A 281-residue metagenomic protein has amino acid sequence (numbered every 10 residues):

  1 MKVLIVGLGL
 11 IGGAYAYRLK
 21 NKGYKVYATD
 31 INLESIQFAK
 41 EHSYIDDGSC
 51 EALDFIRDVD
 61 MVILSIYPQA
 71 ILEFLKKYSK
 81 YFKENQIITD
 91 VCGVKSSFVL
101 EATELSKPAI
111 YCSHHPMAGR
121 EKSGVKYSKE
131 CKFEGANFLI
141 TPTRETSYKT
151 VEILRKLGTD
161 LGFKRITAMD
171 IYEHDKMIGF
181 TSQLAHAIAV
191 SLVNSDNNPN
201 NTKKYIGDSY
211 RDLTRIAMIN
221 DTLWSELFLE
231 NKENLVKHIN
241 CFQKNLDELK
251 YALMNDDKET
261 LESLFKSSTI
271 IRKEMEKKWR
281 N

Functional and structural regions predicted by a protein language model:
M1-A52, I56: NAD(P)+-binding Rossmann beta1-loop-alpha1 motif at the extreme N-terminus of oxidoreductases
I31, I66, V91: Short beta->alpha hinge that forms the Motif I/post-I loop of the SAM-binding pocket
L53-F82, Q86-I87: Rossmann-like NAD(P)-binding element
F74-K126: Rossmann-like NAD(P)(H) cofactor-binding subdomain of soluble oxidoreductases
E130-R215: Internal alpha-helical scaffold of NAD(P)-dependent oxidoreductase catalytic cores
N201-I271: Interdomain hinge/lid region at the active-site interface of Rossmann-like NAD(P)-dependent oxidoreductases
